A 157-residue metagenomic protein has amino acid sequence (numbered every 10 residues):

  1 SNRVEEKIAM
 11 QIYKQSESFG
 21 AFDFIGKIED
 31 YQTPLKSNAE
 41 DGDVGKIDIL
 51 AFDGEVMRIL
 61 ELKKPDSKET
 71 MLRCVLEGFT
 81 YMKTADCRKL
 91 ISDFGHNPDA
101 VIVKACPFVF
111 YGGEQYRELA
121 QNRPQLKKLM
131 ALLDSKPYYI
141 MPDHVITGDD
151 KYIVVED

Functional and structural regions predicted by a protein language model:
S1-D157: Charged, terminal alpha-helix-loop-beta segments that serve as non-catalytic nucleic-acid engagement and/or assembly
